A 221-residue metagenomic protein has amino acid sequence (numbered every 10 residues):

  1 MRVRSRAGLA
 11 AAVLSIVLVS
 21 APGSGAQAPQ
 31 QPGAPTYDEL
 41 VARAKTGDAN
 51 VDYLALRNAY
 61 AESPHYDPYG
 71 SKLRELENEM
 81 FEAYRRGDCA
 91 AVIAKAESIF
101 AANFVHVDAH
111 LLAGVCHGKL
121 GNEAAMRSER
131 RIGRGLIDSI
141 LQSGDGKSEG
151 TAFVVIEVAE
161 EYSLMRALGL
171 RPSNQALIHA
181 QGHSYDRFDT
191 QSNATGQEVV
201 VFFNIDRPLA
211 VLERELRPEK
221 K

Functional and structural regions predicted by a protein language model:
M1-A11: Bacterial N-terminal signal peptides that target proteins for export
A10-S20: Bacterial N-terminal signal peptides
A28-R86, E149-K221: N-terminal alpha-helical interaction modules that lie
S98-A101, G135: Conserved structural position within tetratricopeptide repeats
N103-F104, D138: Short coil turns that delineate tetratricopeptide repeat
V107-L112, S128, G144-G146: Alpha-solenoid helical repeat scaffolds
G118-S139: TPR/TPR-like (Sel1-like) alpha-helical repeat modules
